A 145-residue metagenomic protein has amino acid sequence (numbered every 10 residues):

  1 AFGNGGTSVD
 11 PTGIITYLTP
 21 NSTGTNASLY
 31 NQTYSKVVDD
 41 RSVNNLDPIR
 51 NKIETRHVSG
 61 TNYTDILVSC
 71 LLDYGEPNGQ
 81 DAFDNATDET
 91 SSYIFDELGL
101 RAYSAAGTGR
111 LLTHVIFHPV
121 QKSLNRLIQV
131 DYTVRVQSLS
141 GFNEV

Functional and structural regions predicted by a protein language model:
A1-F95, A102-V145: Small cysteine-rich, disulfide-bonded extracellular modules of the LU/uPAR three-finger superfamily and closely related
